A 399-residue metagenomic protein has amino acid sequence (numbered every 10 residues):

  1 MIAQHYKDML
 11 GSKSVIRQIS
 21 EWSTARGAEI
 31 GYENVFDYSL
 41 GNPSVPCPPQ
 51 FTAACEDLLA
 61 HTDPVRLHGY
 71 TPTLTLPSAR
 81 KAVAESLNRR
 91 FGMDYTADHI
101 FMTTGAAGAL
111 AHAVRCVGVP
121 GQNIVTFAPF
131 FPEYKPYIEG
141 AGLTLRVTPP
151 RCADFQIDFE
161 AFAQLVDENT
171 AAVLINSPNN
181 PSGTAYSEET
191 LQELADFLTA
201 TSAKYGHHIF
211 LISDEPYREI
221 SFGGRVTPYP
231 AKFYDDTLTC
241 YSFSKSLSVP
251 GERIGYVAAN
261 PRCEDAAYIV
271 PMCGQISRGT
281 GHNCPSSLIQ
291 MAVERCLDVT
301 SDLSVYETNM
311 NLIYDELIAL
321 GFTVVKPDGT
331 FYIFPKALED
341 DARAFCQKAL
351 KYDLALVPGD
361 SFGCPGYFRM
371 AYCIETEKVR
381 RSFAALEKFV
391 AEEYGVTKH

Functional and structural regions predicted by a protein language model:
M1-I16, G27-H61, L74, S78 (+1 more regions): PLP-dependent class I/II
I16, S20-W22: Adenylate-forming
R66-L67: Pre-Walker A segment
